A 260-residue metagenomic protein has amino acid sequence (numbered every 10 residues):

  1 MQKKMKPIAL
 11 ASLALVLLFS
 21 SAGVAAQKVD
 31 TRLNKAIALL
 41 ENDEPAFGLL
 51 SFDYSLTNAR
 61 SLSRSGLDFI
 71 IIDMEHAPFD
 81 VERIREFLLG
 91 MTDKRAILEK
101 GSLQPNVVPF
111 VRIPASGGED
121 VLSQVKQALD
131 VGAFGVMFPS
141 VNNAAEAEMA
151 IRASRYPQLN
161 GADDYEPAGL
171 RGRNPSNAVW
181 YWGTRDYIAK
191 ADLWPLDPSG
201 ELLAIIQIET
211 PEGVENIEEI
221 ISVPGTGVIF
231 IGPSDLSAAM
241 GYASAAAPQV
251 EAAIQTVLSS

Functional and structural regions predicted by a protein language model:
M1-A11: Bacterial N-terminal signal peptides that target proteins for export
Q2, G23-V24: Glycine-centered signal
A11-S20: Bacterial N-terminal signal peptides
V24-S260: Expand to "…catalyze enediolate/carbanion chemistry for C-C bond making/breaking, isomerization, decarboxylation
